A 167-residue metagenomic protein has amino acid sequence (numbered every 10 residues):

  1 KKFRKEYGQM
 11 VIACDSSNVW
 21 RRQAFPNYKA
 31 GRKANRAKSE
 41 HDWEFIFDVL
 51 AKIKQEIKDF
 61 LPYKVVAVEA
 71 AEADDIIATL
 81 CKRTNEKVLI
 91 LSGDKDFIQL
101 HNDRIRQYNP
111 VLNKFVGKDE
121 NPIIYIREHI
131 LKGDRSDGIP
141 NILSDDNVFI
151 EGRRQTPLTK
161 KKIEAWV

Functional and structural regions predicted by a protein language model:
K1-L91, F97-K114: Noncatalytic, basic helical substrate-engagement surface that gates or grips nucleic-acid strands
E6-G8, E164-V167: Structural motif
E69, I76, L80-W166: Long, highly charged, low-complexity intrinsically disordered interaction regions that mediate electrostatic DNA/RNA
